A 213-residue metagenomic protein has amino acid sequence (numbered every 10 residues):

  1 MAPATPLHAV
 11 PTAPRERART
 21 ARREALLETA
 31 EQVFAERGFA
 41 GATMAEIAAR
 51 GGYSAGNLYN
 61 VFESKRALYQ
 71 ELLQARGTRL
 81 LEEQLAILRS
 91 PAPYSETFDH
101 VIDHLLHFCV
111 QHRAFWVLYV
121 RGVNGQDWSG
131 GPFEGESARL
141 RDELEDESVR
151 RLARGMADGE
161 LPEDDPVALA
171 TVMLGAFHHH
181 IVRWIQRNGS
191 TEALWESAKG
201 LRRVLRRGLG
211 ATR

Functional and structural regions predicted by a protein language model:
M1-A21, D164, R213: N-terminal intrinsically disordered/low-complexity leader segments
R22-A30, I47, L72-L80, Q84 (+1 more regions): Generic hydrophobic, amphipathic alpha-helix propensity
A25, T29, V33-A67, E71: Helix-turn-helix
E71, E82-A114, L169-M173, W195-A198: Hydrophobic alpha-helical connector segments
T78-L81, S129-D158, V167-T171, E196-K199: Amphipathic alpha-helical packing segments from all-alpha helical-bundle domains
A86-I87, D103-V110, V120-W128, M156 (+1 more regions): Helix-loop "lid/cap" segments that line or gate small-molecule binding pockets
T97, C109-P132, V182-I185: Amphipathic alpha-helical segments used for helix-helix packing
W116-R121, A138, M156-R202, T212-R213: Hydrophobic/aromatic-rich alpha-helical bundle segments in the mid-to-C-terminal region
